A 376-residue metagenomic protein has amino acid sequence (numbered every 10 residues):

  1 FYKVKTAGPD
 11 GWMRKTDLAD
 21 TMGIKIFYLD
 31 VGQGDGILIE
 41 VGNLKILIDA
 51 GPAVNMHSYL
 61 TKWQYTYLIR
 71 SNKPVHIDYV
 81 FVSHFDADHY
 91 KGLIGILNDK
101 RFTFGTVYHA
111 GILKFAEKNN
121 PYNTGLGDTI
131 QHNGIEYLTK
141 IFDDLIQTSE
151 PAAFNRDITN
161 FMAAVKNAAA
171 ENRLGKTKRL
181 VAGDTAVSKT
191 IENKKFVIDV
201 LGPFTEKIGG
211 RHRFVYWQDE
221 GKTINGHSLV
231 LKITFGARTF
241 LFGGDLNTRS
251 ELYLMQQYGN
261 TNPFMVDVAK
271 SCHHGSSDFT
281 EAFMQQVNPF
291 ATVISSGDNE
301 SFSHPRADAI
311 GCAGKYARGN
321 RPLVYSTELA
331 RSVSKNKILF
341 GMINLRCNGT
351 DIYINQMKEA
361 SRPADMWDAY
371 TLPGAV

Functional and structural regions predicted by a protein language model:
F1-R14: SH3/SH3-like beta-barrel superfamily modules
Y2, K45-I46, T350-I354: Hydrophobic residues embedded in beta-strands of well-ordered beta-sheets
Y2, M22-F27: Short, hydrophobic/aromatic-rich segments at coil-to-beta transitions
P9, A19-G23, V31, N72-P74 (+4 more regions): Flexible, acidic/histidine-containing loops and adjacent segments that form or flank the divalent-metal
W12-D17, R306: Helix N-cap / beta->alpha transition motif
F27-P74, F81-K100, F204-P305: Active-site-proximal loop/helix segments of hydrolase catalytic cores
H57-L60, Q131-L138, I158, E251 (+1 more regions): Amphipathic alpha-helical segments in well-structured domains
C272, A291, S295-P305, A309-L329 (+1 more regions): A post-motif C-terminal structural segment
